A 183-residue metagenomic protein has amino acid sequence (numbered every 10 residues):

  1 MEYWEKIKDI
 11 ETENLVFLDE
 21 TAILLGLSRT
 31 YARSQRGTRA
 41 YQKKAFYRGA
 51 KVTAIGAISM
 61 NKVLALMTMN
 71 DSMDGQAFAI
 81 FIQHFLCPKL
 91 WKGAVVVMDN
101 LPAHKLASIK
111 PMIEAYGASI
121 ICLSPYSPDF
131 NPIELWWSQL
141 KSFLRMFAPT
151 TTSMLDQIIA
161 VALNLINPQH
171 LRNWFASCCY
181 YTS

Functional and structural regions predicted by a protein language model:
M1-S183: Short functional hotspots at interaction and active-site rims
